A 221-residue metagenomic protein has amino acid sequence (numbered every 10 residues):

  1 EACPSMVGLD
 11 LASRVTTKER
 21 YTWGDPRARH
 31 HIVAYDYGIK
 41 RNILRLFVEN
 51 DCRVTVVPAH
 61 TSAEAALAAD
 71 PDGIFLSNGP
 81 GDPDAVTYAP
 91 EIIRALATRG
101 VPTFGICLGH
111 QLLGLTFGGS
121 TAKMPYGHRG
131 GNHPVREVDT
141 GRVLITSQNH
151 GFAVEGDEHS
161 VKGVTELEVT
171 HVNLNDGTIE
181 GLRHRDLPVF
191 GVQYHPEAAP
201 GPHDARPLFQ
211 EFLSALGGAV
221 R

Functional and structural regions predicted by a protein language model:
E1-E64, A68-A69, G81-P83, A199-G201 (+2 more regions): RNA-binding accessory domains that recognize and position tRNA/RNA substrates
R29-V33, R53, P102, I145 (+1 more regions): Residues that mark the start of a beta-strand
H31-Y35, T146-S147, F190-Y194: Active-site-proximal beta-strand elements of phosphoester/diester hydrolases
G73, N78-G156, G201-G217: Cysteine-nucleophile active-site neighborhood
G79, L187, E197: Flexible loop residues that form catalytic and substrate-binding hotspots at small-molecule/glycan-binding clefts
R142-L187: Catalytic beta-strand/loop cores that center a nucleophilic Ser/Cys/Thr and support acyl-enzyme chemistry
